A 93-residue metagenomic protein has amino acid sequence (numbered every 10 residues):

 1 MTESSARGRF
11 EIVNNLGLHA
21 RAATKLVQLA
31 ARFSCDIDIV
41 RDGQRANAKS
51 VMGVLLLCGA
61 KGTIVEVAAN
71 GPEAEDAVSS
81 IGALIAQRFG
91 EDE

Functional and structural regions predicted by a protein language model:
M1, D38, G71-A74: Structural preference for solvent-exposed beta-strand-turn elements and adjacent flexible terminal/loop segments within
T2, T24, Q28, D76-S80: Long, contiguous binding/interaction regions
E3-R9, I64: Intrinsic-disorder/low-complexity, polar/charged segments enriched in Ser/Thr/Lys/Arg/Asp/Glu/Gln
R7, E11-V13, L84: Residue-level signal for pocket-adjacent positions within structured domains
E11-A60: Compact, glycine-rich, soluble single-domain proteins
A60-E93: C-terminal structural segments of small proteins and small subunits
